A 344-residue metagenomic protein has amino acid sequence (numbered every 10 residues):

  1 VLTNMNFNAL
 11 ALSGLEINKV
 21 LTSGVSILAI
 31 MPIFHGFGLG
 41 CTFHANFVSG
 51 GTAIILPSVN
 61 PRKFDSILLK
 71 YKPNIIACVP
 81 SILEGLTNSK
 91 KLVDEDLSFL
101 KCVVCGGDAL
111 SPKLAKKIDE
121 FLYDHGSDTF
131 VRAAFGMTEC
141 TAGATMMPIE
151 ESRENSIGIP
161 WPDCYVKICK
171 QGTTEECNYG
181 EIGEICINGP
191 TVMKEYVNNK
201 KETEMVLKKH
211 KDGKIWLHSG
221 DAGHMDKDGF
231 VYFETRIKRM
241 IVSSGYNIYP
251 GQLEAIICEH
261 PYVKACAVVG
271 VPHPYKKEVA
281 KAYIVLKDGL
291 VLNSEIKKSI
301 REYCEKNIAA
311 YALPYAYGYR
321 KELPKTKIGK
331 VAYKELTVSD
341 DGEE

Functional and structural regions predicted by a protein language model:
V1-L12, M147: Conserved AMP-binding A3 loop
N8-S26, F34-I75, S89: Conserved AMP-binding/adenylation subdomain of ANL enzymes
L69, I76, G189, K194-E195 (+5 more regions): AMP-binding/adenylate-forming catalytic core of the ANL superfamily
P73-C78, T87-E154, Y165: Gly/Ser/Thr-rich phosphate-binding loop
G107, G136, G158, D221 (+1 more regions): Active-site glycine-centered loops adjacent to acidic/histidine catalytic or metal-binding residues that shape
R153, K167-I187, K209, K227-D228 (+2 more regions): Conserved beta-loop-beta connector loops within the AMP-binding
I159-D163, T173-K208, I248: Conserved ATP/PPi-binding loop(s) of AMP-dependent carboxylate-activating enzymes
S339-E344: Acidic/polar alpha-helix N-cap and adjacent early helical turns within long charge-rich amphipathic helices/linkers
